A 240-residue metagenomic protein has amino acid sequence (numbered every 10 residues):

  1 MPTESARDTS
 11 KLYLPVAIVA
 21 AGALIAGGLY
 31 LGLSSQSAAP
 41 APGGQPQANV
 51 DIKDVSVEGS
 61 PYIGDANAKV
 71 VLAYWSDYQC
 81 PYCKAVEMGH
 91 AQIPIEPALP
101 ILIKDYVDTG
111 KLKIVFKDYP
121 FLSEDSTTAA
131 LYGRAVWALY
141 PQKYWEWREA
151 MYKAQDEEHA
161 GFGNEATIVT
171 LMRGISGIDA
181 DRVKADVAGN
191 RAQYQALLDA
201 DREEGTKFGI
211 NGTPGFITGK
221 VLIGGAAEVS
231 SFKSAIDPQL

Functional and structural regions predicted by a protein language model:
P2-L33, M88-P94, V169-L240: C-terminal cap of thioredoxin/glutaredoxin-like
S34-I52: Ser/Thr/Pro/Gly-rich low-complexity linker/stalk segments immediately outside membranes or between
N49, D54, D125-T128, N164-A166 (+1 more regions): Extracytoplasmic/periplasmic mature domains of Sec-exported, cell-envelope-associated bacterial proteins
K53-V70: A short beta-strand-turn-helix
V57-P61, L99-I101, R202-E203: A generic local structural motif
S60, P120, D156, D186-G189 (+1 more regions): Conserved short-loop catalytic and cofactor-binding motifs
D65, Y74, G225: Conserved strand-loop elements at the edges of beta-sheets that form or border functional pockets
A68, A73-R173, F208, L240: Structural alpha/beta surface segment adjacent to cysteine/selenocysteine redox centers across thiol/disulfide enzymes
